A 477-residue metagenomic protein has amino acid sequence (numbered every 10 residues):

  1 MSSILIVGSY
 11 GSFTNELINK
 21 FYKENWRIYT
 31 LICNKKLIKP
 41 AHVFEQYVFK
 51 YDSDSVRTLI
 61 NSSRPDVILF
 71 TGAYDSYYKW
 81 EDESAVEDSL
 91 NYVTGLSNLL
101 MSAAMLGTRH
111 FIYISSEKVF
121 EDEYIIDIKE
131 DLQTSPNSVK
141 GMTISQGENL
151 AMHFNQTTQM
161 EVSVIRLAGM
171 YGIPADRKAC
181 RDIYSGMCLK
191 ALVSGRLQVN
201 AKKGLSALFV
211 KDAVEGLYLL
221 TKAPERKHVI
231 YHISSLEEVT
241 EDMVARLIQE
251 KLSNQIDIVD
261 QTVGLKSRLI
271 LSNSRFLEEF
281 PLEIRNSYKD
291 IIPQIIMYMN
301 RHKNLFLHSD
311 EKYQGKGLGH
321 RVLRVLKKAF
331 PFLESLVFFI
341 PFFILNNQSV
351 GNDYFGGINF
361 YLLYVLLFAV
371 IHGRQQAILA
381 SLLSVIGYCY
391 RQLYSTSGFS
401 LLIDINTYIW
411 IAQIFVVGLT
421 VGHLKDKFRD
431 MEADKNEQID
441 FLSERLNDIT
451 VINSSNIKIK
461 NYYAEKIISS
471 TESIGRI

Functional and structural regions predicted by a protein language model:
S3-E24: N-terminal Rossmann NAD(P)H-binding glycine-rich loop of SDR-like oxidoreductase domains
K50-N91: NAD(P)H-binding glycine-rich loop region in Rossmannoid oxidoreductase-like domains and their noncatalytic homologs
V67, D82-F111: NAD(P)-cofactor binding segment of oxidoreductase domains
S97-V139, L382: Conserved Rossmann-fold NAD(P)-dependent oxidoreductase catalytic core, especially the SDR/UDP-sugar
S135-S163: Active-site Tyr-X1-5-Lys
M152-G204: NAD(P)-dependent short-chain dehydrogenase/reductase
V199-L307: C-terminal substrate-binding subdomain of Rossmann-fold SDR/epimerase-dehydratase oxidoreductases
E334-G351, V365-N406: Hydrophobic transmembrane alpha-helices
